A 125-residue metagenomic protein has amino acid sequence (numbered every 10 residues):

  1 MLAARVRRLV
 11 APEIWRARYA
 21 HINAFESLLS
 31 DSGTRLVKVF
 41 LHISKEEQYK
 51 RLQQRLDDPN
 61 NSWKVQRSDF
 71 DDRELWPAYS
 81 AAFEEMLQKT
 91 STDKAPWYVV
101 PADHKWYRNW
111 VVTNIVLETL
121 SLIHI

Functional and structural regions predicted by a protein language model:
M1-R5, D31, K45-Q53, S62-W63 (+1 more regions): Switch/connector loops and helix/strand junctions flanking conserved nucleotide-binding motifs in nucleotide-processing
M1-S27: P-loop NTPase motor core
R5-V10, Q54-N60, A82: Conserved AAA+ ATPase "sensor/coupling" helix adjacent to the nucleotide-binding pocket
N23-R35, I43-Q48, E84-L87: Replace "adjacent to P-loop NTPase cores in ATP/GTP-dependent enzymes" with "adjacent to NTP-binding cores
T34-E47, R67-R73, T92-R108: Phosphate-binding beta-loop-alpha motif at adenosine-nucleotide cofactor sites
W76: Acidic, metal/cofactor-coordinating or nucleic-acid-engaging core segments within structured domains
V112-L120: Short amphipathic C-terminal alpha-helix that caps PH/PH-like domains
I123-I125: Conserved small/polar residues in nucleotide/adenosyl-binding loops
